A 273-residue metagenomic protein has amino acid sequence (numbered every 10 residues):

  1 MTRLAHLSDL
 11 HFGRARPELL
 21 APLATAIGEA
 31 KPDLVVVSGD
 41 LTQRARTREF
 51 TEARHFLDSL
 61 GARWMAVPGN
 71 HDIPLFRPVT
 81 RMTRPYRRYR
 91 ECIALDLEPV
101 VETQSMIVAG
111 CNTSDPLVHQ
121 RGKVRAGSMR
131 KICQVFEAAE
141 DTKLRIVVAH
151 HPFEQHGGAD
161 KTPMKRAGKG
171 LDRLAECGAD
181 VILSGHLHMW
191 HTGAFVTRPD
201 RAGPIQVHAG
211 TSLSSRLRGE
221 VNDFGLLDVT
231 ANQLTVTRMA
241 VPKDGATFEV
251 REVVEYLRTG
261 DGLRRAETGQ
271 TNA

Functional and structural regions predicted by a protein language model:
M1-S59, L75-F76, K131: N-terminal active-site segment of His-dependent metallophosphoesterases
L7-S8, V35-D40, W64-N70, N112 (+4 more regions): Active-site neighborhood of phospho(di)ester-bond hydrolases with catalytic His/Asp-centered motifs
G13-A15, Q43-R48, N70-R81, D115-Q120 (+3 more regions): Active-site environment of divalent metal-dependent phosphoester hydrolases
L20-A21, E49-A53, R125-R130, K161-G170: Charged helix-capping and loop-helix junction motifs
T51-K131, A139, R173, D200 (+1 more regions): Extended active-site neighborhood of metal-dependent phosphoesterases/phosphodiesterases
D141-H156: Short acidic, glycine-rich surface-loop motifs adjacent to enzyme active sites
A159-T235: Conserved beta-sheet core of the metallophosphoesterase superfamily
V229-A273: A short C-terminal boundary segment appended to hydrolase-like catalytic domains
